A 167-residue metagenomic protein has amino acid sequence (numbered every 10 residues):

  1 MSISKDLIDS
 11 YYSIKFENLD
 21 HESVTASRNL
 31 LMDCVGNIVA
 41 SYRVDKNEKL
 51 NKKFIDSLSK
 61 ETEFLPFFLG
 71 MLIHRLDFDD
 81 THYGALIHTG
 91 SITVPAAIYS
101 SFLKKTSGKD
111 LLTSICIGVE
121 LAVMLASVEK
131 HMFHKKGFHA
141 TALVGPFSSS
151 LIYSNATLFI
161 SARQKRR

Functional and structural regions predicted by a protein language model:
M1-R167: N-terminal core-entry segment
